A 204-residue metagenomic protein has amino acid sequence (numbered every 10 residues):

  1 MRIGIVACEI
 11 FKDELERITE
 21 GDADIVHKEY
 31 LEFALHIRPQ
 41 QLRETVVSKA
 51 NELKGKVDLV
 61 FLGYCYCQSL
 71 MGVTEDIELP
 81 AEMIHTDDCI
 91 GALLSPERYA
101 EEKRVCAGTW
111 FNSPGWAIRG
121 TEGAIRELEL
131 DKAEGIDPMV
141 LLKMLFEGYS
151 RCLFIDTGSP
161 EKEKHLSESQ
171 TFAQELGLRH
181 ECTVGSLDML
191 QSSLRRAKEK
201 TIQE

Functional and structural regions predicted by a protein language model:
M1-D22: N-terminal basic/disordered segments at the start of proteins
V6-D13, L35-H36, F61-G72, D87-I90 (+3 more regions): Gly/Ser/Thr-rich loops at beta-strand to alpha-helix junctions that form or flank small-molecule/cofactor-binding
D22-V26, K56, E78-M83, Q170-V184: Structural alpha-beta junctions
I25-L42, C182-V184: A short beta-strand-loop structural module common to alpha/beta enzyme folds
P39-E52: Glycine-rich, highly charged phosphate/nucleotide-binding loops
T74-G123: Long, charge-dense
K103-K164: A conserved mid-domain beta-alpha-beta active-site/ligand-binding segment of alpha/beta enzyme cores
V140-E204: Extended, basic/helix-rich recognition subdomains
